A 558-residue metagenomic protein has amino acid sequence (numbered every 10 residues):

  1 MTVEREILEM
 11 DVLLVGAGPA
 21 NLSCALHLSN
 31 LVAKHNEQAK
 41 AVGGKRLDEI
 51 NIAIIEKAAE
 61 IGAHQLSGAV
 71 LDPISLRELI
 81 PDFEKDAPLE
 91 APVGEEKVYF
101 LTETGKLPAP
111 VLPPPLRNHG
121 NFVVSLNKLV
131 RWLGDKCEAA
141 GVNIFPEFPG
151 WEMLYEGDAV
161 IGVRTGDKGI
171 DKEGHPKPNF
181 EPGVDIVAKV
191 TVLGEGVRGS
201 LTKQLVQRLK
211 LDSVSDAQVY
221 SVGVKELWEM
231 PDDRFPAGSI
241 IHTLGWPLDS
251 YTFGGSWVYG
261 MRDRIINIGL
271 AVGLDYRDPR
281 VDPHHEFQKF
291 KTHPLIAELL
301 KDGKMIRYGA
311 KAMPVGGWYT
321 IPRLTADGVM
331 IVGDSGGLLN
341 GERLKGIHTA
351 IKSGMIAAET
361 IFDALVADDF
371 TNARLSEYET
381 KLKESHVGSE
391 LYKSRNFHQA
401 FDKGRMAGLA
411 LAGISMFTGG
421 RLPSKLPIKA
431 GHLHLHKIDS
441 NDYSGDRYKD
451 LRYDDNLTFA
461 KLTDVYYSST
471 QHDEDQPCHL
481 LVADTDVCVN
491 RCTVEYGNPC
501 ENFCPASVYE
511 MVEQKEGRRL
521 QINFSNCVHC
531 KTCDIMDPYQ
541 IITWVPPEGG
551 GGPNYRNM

Functional and structural regions predicted by a protein language model:
I7-A53: N-terminal Rossmann-like FAD-binding beta1-loop-alpha1 element of flavoenzymes
A20, E60, R198: Conserved Rossmann-like nucleotide-cofactor binding loop
H27-L31, Q38, L47-T104: N-terminal FAD cofactor-binding segment of flavoenzymes
K45-E49, G337-R343, M355, E359-G404 (+3 more regions): Active-site-proximal substrate-binding core of FAD-dependent oxidoreductases
R46-D48, N127, R131-W132, K136-E298 (+3 more regions): Predominantly flavin-linked oxidoreductase catalytic cores and closely associated redox partners
A310-G341, D464-D475, C488-F503, E510: FAD-binding beta-loop-beta segment adjacent to the flavin cofactor pocket
F401-N456: C-terminal auxiliary extensions adjacent to catalytic cores
V494-S525, T532-R556: Iron-sulfur cluster-binding cysteine motifs and their immediate structural context in ferredoxin-like electron-transfer
